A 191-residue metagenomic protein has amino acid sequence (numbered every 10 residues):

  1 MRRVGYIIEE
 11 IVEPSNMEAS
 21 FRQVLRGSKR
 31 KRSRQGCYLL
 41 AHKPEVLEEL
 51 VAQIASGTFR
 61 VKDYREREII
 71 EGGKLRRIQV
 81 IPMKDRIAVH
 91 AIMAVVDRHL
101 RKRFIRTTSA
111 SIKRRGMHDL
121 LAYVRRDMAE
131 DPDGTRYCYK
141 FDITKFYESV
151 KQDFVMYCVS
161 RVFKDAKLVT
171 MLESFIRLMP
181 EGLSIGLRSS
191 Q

Functional and structural regions predicted by a protein language model:
M1-E48: Non-catalytic, polymerase-adjacent accessory regions of viral genome-replication enzymes
R2-G5, E18, P44, E48 (+6 more regions): Non-catalytic, well-ordered alpha-helical scaffold segments
R3-I8, V89, M93-F141, K145-E148: Active-site-proximal segment of RNA-dependent polymerases
K29-C37, K62-V89, R103-R115, F175-Q191: Short, conserved non-catalytic motifs in the polymerase core
K43-K74: Active-site-flanking structural segment that lines cofactor/substrate pockets
I54, T58, E71-G73, K84 (+5 more regions): Generic hydrophobic/packing signal
D127-Q191: Conserved polymerase palm-domain catalytic core
